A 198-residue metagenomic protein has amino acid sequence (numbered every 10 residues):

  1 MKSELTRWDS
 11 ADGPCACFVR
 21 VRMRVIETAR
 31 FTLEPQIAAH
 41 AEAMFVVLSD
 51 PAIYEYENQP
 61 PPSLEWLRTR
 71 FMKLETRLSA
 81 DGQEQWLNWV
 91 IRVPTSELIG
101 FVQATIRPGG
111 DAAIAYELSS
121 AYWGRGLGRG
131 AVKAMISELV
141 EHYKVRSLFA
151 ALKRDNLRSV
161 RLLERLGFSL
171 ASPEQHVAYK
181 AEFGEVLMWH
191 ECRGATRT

Functional and structural regions predicted by a protein language model:
K2-E55, V90-T198: Acyl-donor (CoA/ACP) binding surface of acyl/acetyltransferases
R7, T76-L78: Assembly/interface hotspot detector across virion components, adhesins/toxins, and nucleic-acid enzymes
A52-E75, L87: Conserved GNAT-fold acetyl-CoA-binding loop/helix
L67, K73-T76, H142, V186-M188: Juxtamembrane helix-loop transition sites at the ends of transmembrane segments in multi-pass membrane proteins
S79-E84: Short loop/turn motifs at secondary-structure junctions and domain boundaries
